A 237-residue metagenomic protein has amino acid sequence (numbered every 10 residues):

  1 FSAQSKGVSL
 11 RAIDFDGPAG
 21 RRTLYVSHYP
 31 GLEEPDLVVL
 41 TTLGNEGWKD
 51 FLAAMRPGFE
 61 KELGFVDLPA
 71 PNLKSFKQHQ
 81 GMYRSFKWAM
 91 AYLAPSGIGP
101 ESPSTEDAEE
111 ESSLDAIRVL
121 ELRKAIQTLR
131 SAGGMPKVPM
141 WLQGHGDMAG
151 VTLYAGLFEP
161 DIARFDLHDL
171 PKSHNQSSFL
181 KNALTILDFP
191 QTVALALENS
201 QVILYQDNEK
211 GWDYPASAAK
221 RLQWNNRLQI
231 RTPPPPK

Functional and structural regions predicted by a protein language model:
F1-D36, M55: N-terminal cap/lid segment of alpha/beta-hydrolase-fold proteins
S2-S5, I13-F15, V26, Q80-S85 (+3 more regions): Catalytic cores of nucleotide-enabled group-transfer and carboxylate-activating enzymes in metabolic and assembly-line
A12, R22-L24, D36-V39, K87-A91 (+3 more regions): Beta-sheet entry/capping signal
G17-A19, Y29, G44-E46, G97 (+1 more regions): Short, flexible loop/turn elements at secondary-structure junctions
P35-D36, L40-A132, P136-P139, K172-F179: Cap/lid segment of the alpha/beta-hydrolase catalytic domain
T41-N45, P95, Q143-M148, L167-P171 (+2 more regions): Structural motif
A125-L195: Primarily recognizes the serine-hydrolase "nucleophile elbow" in alpha/beta-hydrolase and SGNH/GDSL folds
L157-F158, A163, A183-K237: Serine-hydrolase catalytic core
